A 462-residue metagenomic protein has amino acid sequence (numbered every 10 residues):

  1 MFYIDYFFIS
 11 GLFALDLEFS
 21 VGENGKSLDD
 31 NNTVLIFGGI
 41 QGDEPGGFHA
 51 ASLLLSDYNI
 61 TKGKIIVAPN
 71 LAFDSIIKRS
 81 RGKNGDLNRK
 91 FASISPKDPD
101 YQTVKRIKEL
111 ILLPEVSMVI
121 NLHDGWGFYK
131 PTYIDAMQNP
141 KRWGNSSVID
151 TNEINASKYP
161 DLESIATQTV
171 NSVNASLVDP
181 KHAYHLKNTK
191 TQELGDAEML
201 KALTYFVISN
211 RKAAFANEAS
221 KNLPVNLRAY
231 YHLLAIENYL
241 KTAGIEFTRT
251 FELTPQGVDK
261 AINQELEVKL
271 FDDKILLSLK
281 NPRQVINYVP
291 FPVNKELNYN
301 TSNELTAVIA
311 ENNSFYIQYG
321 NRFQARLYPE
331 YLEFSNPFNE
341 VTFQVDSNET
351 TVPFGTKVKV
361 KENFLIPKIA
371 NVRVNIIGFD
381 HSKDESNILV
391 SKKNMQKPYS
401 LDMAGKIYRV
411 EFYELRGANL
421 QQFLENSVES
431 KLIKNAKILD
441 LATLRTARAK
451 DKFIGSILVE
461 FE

Functional and structural regions predicted by a protein language model:
M1-F2, E462: Universal eukaryotic N-terminal targeting presequences
F2-S10: Bacterial N-terminal signal peptides
L12-E462: Structured catalytic-domain cores with a bias toward divalent-metal coordination
